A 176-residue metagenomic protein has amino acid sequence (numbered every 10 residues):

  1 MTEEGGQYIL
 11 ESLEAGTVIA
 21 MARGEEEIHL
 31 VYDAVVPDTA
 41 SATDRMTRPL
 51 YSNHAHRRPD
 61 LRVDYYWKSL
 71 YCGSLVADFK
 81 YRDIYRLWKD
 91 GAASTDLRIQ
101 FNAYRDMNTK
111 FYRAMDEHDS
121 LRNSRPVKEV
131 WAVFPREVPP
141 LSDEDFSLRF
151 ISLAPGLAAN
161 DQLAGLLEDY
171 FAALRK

Functional and structural regions predicted by a protein language model:
T2-K176: Catalytic core segments in nucleotide and nucleic-acid processing enzymes
